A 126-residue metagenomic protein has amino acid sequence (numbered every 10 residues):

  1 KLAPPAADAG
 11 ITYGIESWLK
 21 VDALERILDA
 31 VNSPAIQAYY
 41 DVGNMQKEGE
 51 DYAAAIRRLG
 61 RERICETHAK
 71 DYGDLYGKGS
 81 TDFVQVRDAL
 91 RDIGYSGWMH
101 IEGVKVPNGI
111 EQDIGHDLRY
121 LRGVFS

Functional and structural regions predicted by a protein language model:
K1-A3, A7, E25-L28, G60 (+3 more regions): A structural alpha-helix within SAM-dependent methyltransferase catalytic domains
K1-A3, V42-K47, Y95-S96, F125-S126: Short, basic, helix/turn surface patches
K1-A38, K47: Active-site acidic/histidine proton-transfer and metal-coordination neighborhood in alpha/beta enzyme cores
G10-G14, A35-Y39, I64-H68, S96-H100: Structural preference for beta-strand elements that scaffold enzyme active sites
V31-Y39, R61, I114-S126: Structural recognition of alpha->loop->beta junctions
N44-W98, V104-H116: Gly/Pro-rich active-site loop or hairpin
